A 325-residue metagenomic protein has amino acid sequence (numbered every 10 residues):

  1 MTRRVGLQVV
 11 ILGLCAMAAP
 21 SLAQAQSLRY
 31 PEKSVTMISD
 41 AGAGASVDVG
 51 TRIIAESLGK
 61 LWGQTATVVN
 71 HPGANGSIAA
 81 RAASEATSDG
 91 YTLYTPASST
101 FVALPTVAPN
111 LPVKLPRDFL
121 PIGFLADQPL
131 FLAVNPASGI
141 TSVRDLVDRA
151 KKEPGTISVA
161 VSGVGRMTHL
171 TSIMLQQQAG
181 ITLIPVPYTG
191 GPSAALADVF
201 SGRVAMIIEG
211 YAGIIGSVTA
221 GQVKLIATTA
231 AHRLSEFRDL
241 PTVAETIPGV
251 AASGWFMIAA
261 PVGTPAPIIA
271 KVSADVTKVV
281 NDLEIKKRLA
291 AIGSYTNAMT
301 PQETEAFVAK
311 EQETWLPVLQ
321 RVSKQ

Functional and structural regions predicted by a protein language model:
M1-E32, Q325: Short, low-complexity disordered leader/linker segments with a strong preference for bacterial N-terminal type II
A25-D118, T156, Q177-M206, S217 (+2 more regions): N-terminal (or domain-start) structured segment
E32-S34, A266-Q325: An extracytoplasmic/periplasmic, membrane-proximal ligand-sensing/linker region
V35, L58, A82-Y91, T106-A194 (+3 more regions): Hinge/capping helix and adjacent helix->loop/strand transition within the periplasmic-binding protein
S46, G50, I54, A79 (+10 more regions): Hydrophobic alpha-helical segments typical of transmembrane helices and their membrane-interface/capping positions
T95-T100, G191-P192, I208-I214, T229-A231 (+2 more regions): Beta->alpha turn/N-cap motifs
L225-A227: Mid-to-C-terminal secondary-structure elements that act as membrane-proximal/extracytoplasmic interface segments
